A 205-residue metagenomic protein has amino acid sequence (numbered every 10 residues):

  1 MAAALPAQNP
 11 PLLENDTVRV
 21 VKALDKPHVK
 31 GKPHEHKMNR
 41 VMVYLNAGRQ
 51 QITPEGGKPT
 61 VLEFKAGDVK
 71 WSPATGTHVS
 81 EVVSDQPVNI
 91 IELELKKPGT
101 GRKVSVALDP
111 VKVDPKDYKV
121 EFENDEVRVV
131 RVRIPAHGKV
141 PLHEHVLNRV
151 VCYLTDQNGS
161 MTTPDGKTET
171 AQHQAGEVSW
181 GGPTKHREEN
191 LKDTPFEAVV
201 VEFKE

Functional and structural regions predicted by a protein language model:
A2-A7: Boundary at the C-terminal end of the N-terminal hydrophobic targeting segment
Q8, L62-K65, V69-G76, V82 (+4 more regions): Cross-family detector of peptidyl-prolyl cis-trans isomerase
N9-P33, K37-V43, L93, K112-L142 (+2 more regions): A short glycine-rich, His/Asp/Glu-containing loop-to-beta-strand
L12-T17, P54-A74, D165-P183: Short acidic-glycine-tyrosine-enriched beta hairpin
A23, G31-H36, T53-P54, V61-L62 (+6 more regions): Short histidine-centered beta-strand/loop micro-motifs that create catalytic or ligand/metal-coordination sites
K30-G31, G48-I52, V69, V140 (+2 more regions): Short beta-strand segments in beta-sandwich/barrel cores
K37-E55, H145-D165: Glycine- and acidic-residue-biased ligand/ion/polar-headgroup-sensing regions
N39, A47, A74-K96, N148 (+2 more regions): Ligand-binding loop in jelly-roll beta-barrel domains
